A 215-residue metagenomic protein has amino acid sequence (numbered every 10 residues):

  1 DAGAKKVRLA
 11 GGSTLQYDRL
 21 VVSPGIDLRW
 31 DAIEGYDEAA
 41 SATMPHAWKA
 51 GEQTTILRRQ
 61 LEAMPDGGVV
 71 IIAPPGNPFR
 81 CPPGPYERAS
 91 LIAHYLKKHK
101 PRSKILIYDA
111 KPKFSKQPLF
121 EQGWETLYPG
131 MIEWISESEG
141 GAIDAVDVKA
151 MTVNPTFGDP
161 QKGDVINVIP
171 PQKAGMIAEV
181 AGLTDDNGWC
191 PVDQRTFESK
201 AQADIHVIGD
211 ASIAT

Functional and structural regions predicted by a protein language model:
D1-E87, L91-K98, N167: FAD-binding core/adjacent interface of flavoenzyme oxidoreductases
D1-R8, L15, A93-P191: A Rossmann-like FAD-binding core segment of flavoenzymes
R29, K113, A214: Active-site loop signature of alpha/beta-hydrolase-fold enzymes
E38-D66, N154, P160-T215: FAD-site-proximal beta/loop scaffold in flavoenzymes
V69, R102-L106, D204: Residues at the starts of beta-strands that form the adenosine-phosphate
P75, A110-P112, D210: Cofactor-binding loop segments of dinucleotide-utilizing enzymes, especially the Rossmann-like FAD- and NAD(P)+-binding
